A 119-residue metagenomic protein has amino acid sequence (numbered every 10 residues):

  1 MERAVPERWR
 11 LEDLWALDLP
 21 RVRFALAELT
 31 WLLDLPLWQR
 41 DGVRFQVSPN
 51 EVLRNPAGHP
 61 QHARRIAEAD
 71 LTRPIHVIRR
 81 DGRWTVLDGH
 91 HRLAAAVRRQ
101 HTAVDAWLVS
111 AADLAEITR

Functional and structural regions predicted by a protein language model:
M1-E28: N-terminal leader/domain-start detector
L32-T85: Short alpha-helix boundary/capping and kink motifs at helix termini
E51, N55, A111-R119: Amphipathic, charge-rich alpha-helical segments that serve as recognition/docking helices
A69, Q100-H101: Short loop/turn hinge sites at secondary-structure boundaries
R73, L93, T102: Glycine-centered loop/turn positions within well-structured domains that cap or flank conserved ligand/cofactor-binding
R79, V109-S110: Residue-level "edge-of-site" marker
R83-R99: A sequence-level detector for short glycine-anchored, His/Arg-bearing signature motifs that mark catalytic or binding
A103-V109: Short hydrophobic/aromatic-enriched beta-strand-loop microsegments
